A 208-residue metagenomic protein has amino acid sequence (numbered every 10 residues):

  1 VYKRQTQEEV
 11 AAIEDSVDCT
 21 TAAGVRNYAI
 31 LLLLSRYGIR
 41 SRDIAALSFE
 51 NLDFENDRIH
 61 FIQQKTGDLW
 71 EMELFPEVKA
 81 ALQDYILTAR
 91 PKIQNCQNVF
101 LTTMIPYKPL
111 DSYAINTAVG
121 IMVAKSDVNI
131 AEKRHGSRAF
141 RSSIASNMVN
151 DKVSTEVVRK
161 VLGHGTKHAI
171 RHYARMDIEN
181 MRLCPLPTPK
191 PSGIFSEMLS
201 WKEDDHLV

Functional and structural regions predicted by a protein language model:
V1-Y2: Short, small-residue-biased leader/transition segments that mark boundaries at the very start of proteins
A12-S41, K65: Basic, Lys/Arg- and aromatic-enriched nucleic-acid-binding interface segment
D18-C19, T117-K160: Short, basic (Lys/Arg/His-rich) helix/loop patches that form interaction surfaces in the mid-to-C-terminal regions
L34, A45, R159: The alpha-helix within a helix-turn-helix
Y37, S41-R42, A46-A80, H168: Conserved tyrosine-mediated DNA breakage-rejoining catalytic core shared by Y-recombinases
Q63, L162-P187: Catalytic-site neighborhood detector that most strongly recognizes the C-terminal catalytic loop/helix of tyrosine
T66-Q83, N98-G120: C-terminal catalytic core of Y-nucleophile DNA break-rejoin enzymes
T188-V208: C-terminal secondary-structure termini that scaffold catalytic or DNA-interacting sites
